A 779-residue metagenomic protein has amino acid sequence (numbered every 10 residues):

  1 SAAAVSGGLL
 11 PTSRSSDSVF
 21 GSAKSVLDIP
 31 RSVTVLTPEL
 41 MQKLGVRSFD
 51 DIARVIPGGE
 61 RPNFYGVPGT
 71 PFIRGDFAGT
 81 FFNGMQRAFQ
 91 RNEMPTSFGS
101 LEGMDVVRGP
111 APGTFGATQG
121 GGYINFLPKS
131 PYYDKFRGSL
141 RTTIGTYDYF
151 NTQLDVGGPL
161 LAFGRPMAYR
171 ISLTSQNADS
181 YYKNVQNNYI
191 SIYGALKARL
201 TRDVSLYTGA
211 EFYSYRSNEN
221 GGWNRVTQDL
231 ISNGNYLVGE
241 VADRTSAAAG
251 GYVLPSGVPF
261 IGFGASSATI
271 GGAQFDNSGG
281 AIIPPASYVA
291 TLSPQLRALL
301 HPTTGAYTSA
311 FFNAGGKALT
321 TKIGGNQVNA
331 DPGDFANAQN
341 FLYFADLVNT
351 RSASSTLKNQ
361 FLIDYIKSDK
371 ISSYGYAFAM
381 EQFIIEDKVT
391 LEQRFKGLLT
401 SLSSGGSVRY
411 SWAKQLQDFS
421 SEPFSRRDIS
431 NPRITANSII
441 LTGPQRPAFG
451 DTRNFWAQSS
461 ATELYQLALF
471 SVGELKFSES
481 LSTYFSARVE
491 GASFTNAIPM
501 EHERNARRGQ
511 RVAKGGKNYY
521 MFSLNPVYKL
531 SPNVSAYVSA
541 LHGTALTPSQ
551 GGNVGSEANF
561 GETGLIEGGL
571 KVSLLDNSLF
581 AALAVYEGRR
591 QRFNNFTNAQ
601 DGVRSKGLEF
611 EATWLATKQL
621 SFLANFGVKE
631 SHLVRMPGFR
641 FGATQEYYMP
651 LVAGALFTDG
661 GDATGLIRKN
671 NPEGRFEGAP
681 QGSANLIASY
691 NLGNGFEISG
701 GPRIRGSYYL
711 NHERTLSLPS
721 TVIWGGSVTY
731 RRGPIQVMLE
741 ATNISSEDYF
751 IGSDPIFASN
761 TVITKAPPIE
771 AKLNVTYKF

Functional and structural regions predicted by a protein language model:
T12-S15, D28, S32-P38, K43 (+5 more regions): Periplasmic plug
S100-E102, G113-G194, L200-L206, F341 (+2 more regions): Outer-membrane beta-barrel translocator/receptor signature
S191-S403, Y410-S411, F580: Outer-membrane beta-barrel domain signature, strongest for Gram-negative TonB-dependent receptors and also present
N220-Q327, E422-F455, F494-N518, P548-G555 (+2 more regions): Solvent-exposed loop segments that connect transmembrane elements
Q295-H301, G305-Y307, Q339-I366, A379-P499 (+1 more regions): Face-selective signature of the C-terminal outer-membrane beta-barrel domain
L399-F419, T452, W456-R590, L615-T617 (+2 more regions): Structural signature of Gram-negative outer-membrane beta-barrels, strongest in the C-terminal barrel of TonB-dependent
A584-R589, D601-E713, N774-K778: Gram-negative outer-membrane beta-barrel transporters
F622, S631-H632, I704-N711, Y730-F779: C-terminal beta-signal and adjacent terminal beta-strands/loops of Gram-negative outer-membrane beta-barrel proteins
